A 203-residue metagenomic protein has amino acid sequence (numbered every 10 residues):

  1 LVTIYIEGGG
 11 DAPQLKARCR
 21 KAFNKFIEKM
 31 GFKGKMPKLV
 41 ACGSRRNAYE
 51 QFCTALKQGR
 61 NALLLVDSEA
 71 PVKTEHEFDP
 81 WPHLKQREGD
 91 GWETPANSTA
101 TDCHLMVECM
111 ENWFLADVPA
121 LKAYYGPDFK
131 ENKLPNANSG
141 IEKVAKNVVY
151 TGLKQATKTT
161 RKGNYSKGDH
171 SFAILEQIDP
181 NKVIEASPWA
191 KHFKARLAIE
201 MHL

Functional and structural regions predicted by a protein language model:
L1-V2, A17-L39, A48-L203: C-terminal accessory helical subdomains adjacent to catalytic cores in phosphodiester- and nucleotide-handling enzymes
I6-K16: Short acidic, Gly/Ser-rich segments with clustered Asp/Glu that frequently serve as metal-coordination loops in enzyme
D11-P13, R45-Y49: Conserved helicase/translocase motor-coupling segment
C42: RNase H-like polynucleotidyl transferase catalytic core
